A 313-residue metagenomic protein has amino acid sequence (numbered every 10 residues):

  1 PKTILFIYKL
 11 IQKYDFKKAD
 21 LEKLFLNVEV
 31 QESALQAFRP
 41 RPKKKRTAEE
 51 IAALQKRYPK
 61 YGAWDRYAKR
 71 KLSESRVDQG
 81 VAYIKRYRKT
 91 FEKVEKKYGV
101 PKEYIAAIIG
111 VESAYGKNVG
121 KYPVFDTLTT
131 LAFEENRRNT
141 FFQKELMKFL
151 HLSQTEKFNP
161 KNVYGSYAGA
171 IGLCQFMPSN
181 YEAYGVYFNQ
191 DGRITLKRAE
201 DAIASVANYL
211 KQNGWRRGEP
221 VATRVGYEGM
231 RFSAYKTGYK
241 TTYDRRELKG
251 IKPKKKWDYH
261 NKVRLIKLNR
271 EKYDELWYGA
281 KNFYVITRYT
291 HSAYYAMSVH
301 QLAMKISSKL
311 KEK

Functional and structural regions predicted by a protein language model:
P1-R138, Q143-Y164, S179-K313: Cell-wall glycan-active module
G165-S179: Extracytoplasmic ligand-binding site segments that recognize negatively charged/polar headgroups
